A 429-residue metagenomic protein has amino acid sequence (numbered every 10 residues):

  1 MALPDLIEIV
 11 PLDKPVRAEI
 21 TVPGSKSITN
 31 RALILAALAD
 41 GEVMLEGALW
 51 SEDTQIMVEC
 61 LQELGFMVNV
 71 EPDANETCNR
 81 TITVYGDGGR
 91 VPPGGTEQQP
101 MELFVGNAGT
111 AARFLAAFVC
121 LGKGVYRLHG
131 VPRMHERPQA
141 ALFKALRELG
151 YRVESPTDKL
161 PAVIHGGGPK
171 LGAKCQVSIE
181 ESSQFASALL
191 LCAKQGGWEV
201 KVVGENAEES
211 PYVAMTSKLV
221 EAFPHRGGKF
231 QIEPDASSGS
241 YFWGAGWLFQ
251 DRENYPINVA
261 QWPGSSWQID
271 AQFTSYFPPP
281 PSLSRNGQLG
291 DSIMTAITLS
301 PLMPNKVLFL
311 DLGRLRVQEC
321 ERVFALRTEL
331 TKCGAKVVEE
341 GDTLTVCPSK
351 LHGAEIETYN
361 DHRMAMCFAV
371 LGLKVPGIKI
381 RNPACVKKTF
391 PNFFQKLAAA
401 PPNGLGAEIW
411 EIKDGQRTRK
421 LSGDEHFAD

Functional and structural regions predicted by a protein language model:
M1-E411: Structural preference for solvent-exposed beta-strand-turn elements and adjacent flexible terminal/loop segments within
E408-D429: Compositional signal for N-terminal targeting/processing segments
